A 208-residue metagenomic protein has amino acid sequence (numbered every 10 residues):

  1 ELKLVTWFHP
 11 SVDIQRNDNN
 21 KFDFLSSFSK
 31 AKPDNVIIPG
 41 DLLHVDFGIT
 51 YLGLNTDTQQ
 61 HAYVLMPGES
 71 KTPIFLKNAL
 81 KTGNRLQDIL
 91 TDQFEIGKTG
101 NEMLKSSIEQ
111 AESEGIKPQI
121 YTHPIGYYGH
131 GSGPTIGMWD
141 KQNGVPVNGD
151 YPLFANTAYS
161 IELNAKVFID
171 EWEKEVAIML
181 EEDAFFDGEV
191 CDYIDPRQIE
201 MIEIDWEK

Functional and structural regions predicted by a protein language model:
E1-K208: Active-site neighborhoods and metal-handling regions in enzymes and metal-associated proteins
